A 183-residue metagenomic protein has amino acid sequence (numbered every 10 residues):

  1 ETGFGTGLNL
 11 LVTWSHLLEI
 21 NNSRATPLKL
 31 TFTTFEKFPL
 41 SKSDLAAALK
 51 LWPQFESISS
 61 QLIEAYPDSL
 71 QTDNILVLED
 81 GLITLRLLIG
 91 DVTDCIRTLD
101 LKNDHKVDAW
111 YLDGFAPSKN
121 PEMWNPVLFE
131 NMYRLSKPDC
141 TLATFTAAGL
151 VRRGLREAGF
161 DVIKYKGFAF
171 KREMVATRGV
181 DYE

Functional and structural regions predicted by a protein language model:
T2-H105, E122-P126, A158, F168-K171: The AdoMet/dcAdoMet-binding core of the Class I SAM-like
P27-L30, S136-C140: A short helix->loop->beta-strand "cap" motif at the edges of active sites that frequently abuts
F38-L40, P117, A148-V151: Short "lid" loop at the C-terminus of a central beta-strand within the Rossmann-like core of SAM-dependent
V107-G114, L128-Y133: Alpha-helical membrane segments in multi-pass integral membrane proteins
A109-L112, P138-T146: Conserved beta-strand signature within the Rossmann-like core of class I S-adenosyl-L-methionine
Y111-M123: Glycine-rich phosphate-binding "P-loop"
E122-P138: A short glycine-rich, Lys/Arg-flanked "PGG" loop and its adjoining helix->strand segment in the class I
A147-E183: Class I S-adenosyl-L-methionine
